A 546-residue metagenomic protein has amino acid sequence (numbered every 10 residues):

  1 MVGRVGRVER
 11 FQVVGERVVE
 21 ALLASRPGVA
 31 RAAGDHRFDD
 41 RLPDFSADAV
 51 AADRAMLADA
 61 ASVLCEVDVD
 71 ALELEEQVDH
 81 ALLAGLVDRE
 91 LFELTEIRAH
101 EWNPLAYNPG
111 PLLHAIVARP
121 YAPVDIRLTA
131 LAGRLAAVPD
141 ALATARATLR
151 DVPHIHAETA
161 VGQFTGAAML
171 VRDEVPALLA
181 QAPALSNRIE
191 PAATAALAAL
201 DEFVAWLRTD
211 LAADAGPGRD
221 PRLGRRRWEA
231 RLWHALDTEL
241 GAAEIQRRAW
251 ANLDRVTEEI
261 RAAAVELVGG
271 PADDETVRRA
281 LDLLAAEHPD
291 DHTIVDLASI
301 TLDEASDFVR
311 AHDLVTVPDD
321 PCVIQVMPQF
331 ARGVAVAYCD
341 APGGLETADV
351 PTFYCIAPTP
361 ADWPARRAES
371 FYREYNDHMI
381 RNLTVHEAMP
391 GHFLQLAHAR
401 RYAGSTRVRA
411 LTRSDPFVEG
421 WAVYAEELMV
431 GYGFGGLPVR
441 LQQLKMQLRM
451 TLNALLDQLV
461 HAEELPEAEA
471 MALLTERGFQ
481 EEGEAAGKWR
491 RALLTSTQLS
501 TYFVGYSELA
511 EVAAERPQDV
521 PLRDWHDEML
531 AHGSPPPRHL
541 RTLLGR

Functional and structural regions predicted by a protein language model:
M1-R546: N-terminal maturation segment of proteins
